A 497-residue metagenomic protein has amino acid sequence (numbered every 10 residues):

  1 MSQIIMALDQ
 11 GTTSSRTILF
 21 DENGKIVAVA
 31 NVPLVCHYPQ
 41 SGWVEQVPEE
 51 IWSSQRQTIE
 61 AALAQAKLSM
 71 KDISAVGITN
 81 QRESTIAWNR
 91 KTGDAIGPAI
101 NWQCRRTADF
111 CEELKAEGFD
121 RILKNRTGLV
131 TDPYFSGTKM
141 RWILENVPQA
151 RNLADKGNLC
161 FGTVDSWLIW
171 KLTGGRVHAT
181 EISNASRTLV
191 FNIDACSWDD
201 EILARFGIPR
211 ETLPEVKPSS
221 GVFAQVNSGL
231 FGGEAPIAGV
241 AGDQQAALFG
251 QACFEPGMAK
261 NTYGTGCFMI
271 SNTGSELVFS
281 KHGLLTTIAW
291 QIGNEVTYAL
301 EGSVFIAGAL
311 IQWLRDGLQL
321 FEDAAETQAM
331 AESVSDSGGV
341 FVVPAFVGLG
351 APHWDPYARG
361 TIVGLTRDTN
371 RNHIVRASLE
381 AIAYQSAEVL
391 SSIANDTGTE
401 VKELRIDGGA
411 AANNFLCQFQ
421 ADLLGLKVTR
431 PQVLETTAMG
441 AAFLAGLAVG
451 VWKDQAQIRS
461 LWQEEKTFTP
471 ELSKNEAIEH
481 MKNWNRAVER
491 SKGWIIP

Functional and structural regions predicted by a protein language model:
M1-G97, R121, N125, E215 (+5 more regions): N-terminal glycine/serine-rich phosphate-binding loop of ATP-dependent small-molecule kinases, especially carbohydrate
M6-L8, A108, L114-H178, N184 (+3 more regions): Active-site core segments that coordinate phosphate-bearing ligands/cofactors across diverse enzyme families
Q81, G221, G409: Flexible loop residues that form catalytic and substrate-binding hotspots at small-molecule/glycan-binding clefts
C104: Carbohydrate-associated surface elements
R205-T212: A structural motif corresponding to the C-terminal end of an alpha-helix and its immediate exit/capping segment
E215-V222: Gly/charged, well-structured mid-domain segments that form the phosphate/adenylate-handling core of ATP-dependent
